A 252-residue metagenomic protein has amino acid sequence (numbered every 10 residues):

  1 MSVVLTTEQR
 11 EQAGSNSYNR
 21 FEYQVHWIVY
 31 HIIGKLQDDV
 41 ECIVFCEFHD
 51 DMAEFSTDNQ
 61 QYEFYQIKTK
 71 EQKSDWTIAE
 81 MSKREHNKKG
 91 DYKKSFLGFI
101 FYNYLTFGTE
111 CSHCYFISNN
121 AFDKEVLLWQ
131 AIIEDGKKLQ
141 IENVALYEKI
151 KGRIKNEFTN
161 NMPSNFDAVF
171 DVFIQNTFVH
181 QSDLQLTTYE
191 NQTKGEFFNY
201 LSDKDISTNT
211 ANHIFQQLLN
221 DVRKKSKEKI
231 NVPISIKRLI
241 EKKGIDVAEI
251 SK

Functional and structural regions predicted by a protein language model:
M1-F21, T69-K252: Acidic metal-coordinating catalytic centers involved in nucleic-acid phosphodiester chemistry
R10, S17, E22-K83, K93: Catalytic centers of nucleases
